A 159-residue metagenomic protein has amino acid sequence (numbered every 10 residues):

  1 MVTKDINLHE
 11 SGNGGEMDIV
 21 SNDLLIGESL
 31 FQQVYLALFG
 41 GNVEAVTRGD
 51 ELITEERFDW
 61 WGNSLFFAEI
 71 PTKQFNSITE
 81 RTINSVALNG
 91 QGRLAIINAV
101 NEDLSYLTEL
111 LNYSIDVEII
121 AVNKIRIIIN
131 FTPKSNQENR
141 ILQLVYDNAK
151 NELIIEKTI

Functional and structural regions predicted by a protein language model:
M1-E102, Y106-T108, Y113, I119-I159: Immediate N-terminus of the mature polypeptide
